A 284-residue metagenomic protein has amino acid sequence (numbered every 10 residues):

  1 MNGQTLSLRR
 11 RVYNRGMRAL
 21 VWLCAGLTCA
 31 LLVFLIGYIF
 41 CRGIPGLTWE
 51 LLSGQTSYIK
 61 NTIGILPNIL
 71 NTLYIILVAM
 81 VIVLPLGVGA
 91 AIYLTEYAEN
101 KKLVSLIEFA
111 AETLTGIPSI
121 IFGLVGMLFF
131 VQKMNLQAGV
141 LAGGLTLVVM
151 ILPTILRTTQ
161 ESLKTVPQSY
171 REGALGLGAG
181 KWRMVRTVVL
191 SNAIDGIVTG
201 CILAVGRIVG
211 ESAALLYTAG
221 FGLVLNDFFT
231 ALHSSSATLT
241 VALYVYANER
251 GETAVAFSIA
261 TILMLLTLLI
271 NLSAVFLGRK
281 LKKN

Functional and structural regions predicted by a protein language model:
G3-L23, G37-A79, N100, V245-A254: Periplasmic/extracellular loop-to-transmembrane helix junction in inner-membrane transport proteins
G16, Q160, K164, I202 (+1 more regions): C-terminal transmembrane helix and the adjacent membrane-cytosol boundary/short C-terminal tail of inner/organellar
A30, T72, I76, M80-I92 (+9 more regions): Hydrophobic positions within alpha-helical transmembrane segments of bacterial inner-membrane proteins
T56-I63, L215-M264: Interhelical loop and adjacent transmembrane-helix boundary motif in polytopic membrane transport permeases
M80, T158-T159, K181-A219: Transmembrane alpha-helices
L86-G126, T154-E161, N284: Cytoplasmic-entry segments and transmembrane alpha-helices of multi-pass inner-membrane transporters
E112-V148: Generic hydrophobic transmembrane alpha-helix motif, especially the helices
P118, L177-G178, S191: Glycine/proline-centered hinge or cleavage motifs at structural transition points of membrane proteins
